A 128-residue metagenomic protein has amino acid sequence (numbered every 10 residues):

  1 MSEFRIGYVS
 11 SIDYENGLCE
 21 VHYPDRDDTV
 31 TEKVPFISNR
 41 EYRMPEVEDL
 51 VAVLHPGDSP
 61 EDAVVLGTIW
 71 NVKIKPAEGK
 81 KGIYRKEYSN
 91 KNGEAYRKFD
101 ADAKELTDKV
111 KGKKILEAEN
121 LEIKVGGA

Functional and structural regions predicted by a protein language model:
M1-D100: Exposed beta-strand/loop interface patches that mediate assembly or binding
Y8, K98, A103-A128: Intrinsic-disorder/coil detector with helix-boundary
